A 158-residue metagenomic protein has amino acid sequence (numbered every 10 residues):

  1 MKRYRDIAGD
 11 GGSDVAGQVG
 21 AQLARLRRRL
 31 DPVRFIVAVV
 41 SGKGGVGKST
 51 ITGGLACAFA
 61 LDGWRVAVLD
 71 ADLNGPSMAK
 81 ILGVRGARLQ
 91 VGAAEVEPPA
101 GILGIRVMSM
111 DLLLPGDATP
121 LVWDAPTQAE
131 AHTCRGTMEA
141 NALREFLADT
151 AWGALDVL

Functional and structural regions predicted by a protein language model:
M1-K43, G86-A87: Extreme N-terminal, non-catalytic leader segments that precede Walker-type/kinase nucleotide-binding cores
R29-P32, I51, L55, F59 (+3 more regions): Helical mechanochemical/support elements of P-loop NTPase systems and associated helical scaffolds
P32-R34, D62, G101-I102, W152-L155: Short loop/turn elements that form and flank the Walker-type P-loop nucleotide-binding site in RecA-like NTPase cores
V33, G44, D70, M78 (+3 more regions): Residue-level signature of catalytic and energy-coupling elements of molecular machines, predominantly ATP/GTP-dependent
F35-L73: Walker A/P-loop phosphate-binding motif and the immediately C-terminal alpha-helix
C57, L61, K80, A148: Short, well-ordered alpha-helices that flank and scaffold nucleotide-derived cofactor binding pockets
R65-A67, A71-D124, A129, C134: Phosphate-binding loop that captures ATP/GTP phosphates
P126-L158: Phosphate/Mg2+-binding loops and adjacent switch elements in nucleotide/diphosphate-handling enzyme cores
